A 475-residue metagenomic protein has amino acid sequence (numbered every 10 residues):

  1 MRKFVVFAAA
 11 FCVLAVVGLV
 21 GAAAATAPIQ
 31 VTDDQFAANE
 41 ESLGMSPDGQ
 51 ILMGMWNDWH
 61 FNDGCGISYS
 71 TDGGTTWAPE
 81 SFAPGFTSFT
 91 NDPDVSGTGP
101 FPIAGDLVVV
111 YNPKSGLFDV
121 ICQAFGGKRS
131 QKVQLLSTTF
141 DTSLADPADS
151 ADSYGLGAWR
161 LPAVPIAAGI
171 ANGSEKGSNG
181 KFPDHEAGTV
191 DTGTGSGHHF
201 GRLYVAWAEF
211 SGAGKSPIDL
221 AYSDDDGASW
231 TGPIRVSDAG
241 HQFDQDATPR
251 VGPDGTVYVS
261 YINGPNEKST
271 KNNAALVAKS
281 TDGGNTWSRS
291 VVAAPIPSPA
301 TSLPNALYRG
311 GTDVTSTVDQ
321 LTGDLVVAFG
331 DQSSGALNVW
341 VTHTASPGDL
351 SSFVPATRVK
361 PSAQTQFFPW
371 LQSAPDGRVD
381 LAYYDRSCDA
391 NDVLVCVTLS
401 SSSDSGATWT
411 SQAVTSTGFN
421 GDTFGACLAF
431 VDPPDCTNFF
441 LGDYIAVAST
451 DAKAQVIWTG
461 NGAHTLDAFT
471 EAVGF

Functional and structural regions predicted by a protein language model:
M1-A9: Bacterial N-terminal signal peptides that target proteins for export
A8-G18: Bacterial N-terminal signal peptides
A23-F475: Extracellular, repeat-based ectodomains that mediate carbohydrate processing or recognition
